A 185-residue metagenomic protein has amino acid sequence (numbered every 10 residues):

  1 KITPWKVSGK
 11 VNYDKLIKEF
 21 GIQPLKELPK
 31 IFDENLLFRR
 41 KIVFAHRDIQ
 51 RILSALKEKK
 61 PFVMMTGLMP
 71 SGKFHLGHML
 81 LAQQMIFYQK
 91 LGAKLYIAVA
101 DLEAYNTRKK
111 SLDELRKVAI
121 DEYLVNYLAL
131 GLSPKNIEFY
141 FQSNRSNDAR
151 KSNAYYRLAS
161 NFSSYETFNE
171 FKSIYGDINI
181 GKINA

Functional and structural regions predicted by a protein language model:
K1-L68, I137: Non-catalytic terminal extensions that flank enzyme cores
H46-L56, I86, V125, K182-N184: Short, charged beta->alpha transition segments
M64, L95-A100: Short beta-strand segments at enzyme active-site cores
L68-P70, D101-E103, S143-R145: Active-site-proximal loop/turn and secondary-structure-junction residues that shape catalytic pockets, frequently
M69-M79: Short, glycine-rich nucleotide/cofactor-binding loops
G77-I97: Histidine-anchored nucleotide/phosphate-binding helix
A98-R108: Short connector loops at secondary-structure junctions
L112-A185: Divalent-metal (Mg2+/Mn2+/Ca2+)-assisted nucleotide/phosphate chemistry catalytic cores
